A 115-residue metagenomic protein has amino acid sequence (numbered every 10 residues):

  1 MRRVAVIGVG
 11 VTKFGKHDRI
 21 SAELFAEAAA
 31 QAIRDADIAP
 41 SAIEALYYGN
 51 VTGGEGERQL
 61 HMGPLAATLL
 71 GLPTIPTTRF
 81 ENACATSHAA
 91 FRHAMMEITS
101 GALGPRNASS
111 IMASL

Functional and structural regions predicted by a protein language model:
M1-D18, A22, Q31: Condensing-enzyme catalytic core mediating Claisen C-C bond formation in acyl metabolism
A5, K16, G53-G104, L115: Conserved catalytic cysteine-centered active-site region of acyl-thioester-dependent Claisen-condensing enzymes
I7, A32, I43-L46, S87 (+1 more regions): Buried hydrophobic positions in well-ordered alpha/beta secondary-structure cores of metabolic enzymes
R19-I20, L24-A26, Y47, G53: Metallocofactor- and cofactor-centric catalytic cores in central/energy metabolism, strongly enriched
A22-D37, M62, A90-H93: Short, well-ordered amphipathic alpha-helical segments that serve as non-catalytic structural scaffolds within diverse
D37-P40, S100: Alpha-helix termination/capping residues and helix-transition junctions
P40-N50, T77-N82, R106-I111: Beta-strand segments within the central parallel beta-sheet cores of soluble alpha/beta enzyme folds
